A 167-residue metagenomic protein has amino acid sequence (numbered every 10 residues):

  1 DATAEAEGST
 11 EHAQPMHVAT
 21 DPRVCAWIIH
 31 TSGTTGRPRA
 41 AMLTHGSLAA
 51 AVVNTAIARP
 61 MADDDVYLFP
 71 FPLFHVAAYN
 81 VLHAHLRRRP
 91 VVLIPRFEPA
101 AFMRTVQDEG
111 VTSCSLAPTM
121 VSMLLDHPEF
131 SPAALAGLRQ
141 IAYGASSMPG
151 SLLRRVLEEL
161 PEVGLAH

Functional and structural regions predicted by a protein language model:
D1, R39-M42, P90-R96, A166: Short beta-strand->loop structural element characteristic of the AMP-binding/adenylate-forming
E11-H30, R37, P60-V66: Conserved pre-ATP/AMP-binding loop-to-beta segment of ANL
H17, A100-M103, P132: Short hydrophobic/charged patches on amphipathic alpha-helices used for structural packing and interfaces
P22, W27, A41-A62, P70-F71 (+1 more regions): Conserved structural elements of the adenylate-forming
C25, H30-T34, Y67, L73 (+4 more regions): Conserved S/T- and glycine-rich ATP-binding loop of Class I adenylate-forming
A49-V66, F74-T112, H127: Conserved AMP-binding/adenylation subdomain of ANL enzymes
L86, V111-S115, L125-H167: Gly/Ser/Thr-rich phosphate-binding loop
